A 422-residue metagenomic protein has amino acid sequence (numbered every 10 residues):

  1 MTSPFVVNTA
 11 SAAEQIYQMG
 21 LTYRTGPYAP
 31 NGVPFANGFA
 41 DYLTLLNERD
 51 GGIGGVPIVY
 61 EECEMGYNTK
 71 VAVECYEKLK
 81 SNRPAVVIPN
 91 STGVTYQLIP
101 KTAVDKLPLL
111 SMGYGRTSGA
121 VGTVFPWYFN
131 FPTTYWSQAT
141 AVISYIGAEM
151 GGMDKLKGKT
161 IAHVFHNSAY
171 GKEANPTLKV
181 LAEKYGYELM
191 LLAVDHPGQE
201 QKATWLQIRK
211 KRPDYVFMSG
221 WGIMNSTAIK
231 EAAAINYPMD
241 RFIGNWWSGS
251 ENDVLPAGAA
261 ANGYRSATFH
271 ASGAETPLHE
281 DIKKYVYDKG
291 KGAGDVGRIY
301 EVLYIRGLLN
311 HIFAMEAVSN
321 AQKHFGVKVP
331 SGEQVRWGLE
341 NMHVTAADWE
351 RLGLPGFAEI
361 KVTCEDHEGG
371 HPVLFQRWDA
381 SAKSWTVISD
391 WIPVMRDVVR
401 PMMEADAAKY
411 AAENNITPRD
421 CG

Functional and structural regions predicted by a protein language model:
M1-T9: C-terminal segment of classical bacterial N-terminal signal peptides
E14-Y17, P30-N37, R49-G122, F131 (+2 more regions): Beta-alpha junction/loop-to-helix N-cap segments that form part of ligand/metal-binding clefts
I16-A40, E64-K70, S91, V164-E173 (+1 more regions): Extracytoplasmic "Venus flytrap"
M65, L109-S111, G115-A120, P197 (+2 more regions): Venus flytrap/periplasmic-binding-protein-like
V71, S118, P126-N236, G273-E280: Extracellular/periplasmic Venus flytrap/periplasmic-binding protein
L79-T92, L110-M112, T160-F165, R212-G222 (+3 more regions): Periplasmic-binding protein-like
A232-H311, D406, T417-P418: Extracellular/periplasmic periplasmic-binding protein-like sensory domains
A293-Y304, M315-I388, V394: Segments of small-molecule ligand-sensing domains
